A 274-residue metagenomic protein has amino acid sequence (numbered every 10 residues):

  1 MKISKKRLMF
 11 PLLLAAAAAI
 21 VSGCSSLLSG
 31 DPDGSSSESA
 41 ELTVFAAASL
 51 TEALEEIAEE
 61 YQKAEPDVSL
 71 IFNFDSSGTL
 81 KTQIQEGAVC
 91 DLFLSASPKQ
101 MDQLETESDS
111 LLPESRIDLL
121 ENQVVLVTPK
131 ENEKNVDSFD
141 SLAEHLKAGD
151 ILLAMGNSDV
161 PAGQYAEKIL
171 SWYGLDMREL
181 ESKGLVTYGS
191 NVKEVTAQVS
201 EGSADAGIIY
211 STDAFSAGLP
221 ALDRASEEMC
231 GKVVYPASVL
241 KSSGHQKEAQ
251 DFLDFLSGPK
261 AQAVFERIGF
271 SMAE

Functional and structural regions predicted by a protein language model:
I3-L28: Sec-dependent N-terminal signal peptides of Gram-positive bacterial secreted proteins and lipoproteins
C24-E59, G78, Q85, S97-P98 (+3 more regions): Exported/periplasmic ABC-transporter solute-binding proteins
L42, V68-L70, V124: Conserved beta-strand core positions
E59-F72: Signal peptide-proximal N-terminal region of secreted/periplasmic/extracellular or secretory-lumen proteins
F74-K81, C90-L104: Ligand-binding clamshell of periplasmic/extracellular solute-binding protein-like
P113: Active-site phosphate-binding/coordination module
